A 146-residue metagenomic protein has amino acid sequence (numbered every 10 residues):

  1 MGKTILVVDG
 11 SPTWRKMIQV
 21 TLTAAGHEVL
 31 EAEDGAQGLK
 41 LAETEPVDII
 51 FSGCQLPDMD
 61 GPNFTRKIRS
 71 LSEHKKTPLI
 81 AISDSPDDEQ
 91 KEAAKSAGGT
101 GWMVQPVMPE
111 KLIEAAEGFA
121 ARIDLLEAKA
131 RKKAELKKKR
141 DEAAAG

Functional and structural regions predicted by a protein language model:
K16-A24: Charged docking surfaces used in two-component/phosphorelay signaling
G26-E33, L41: Short hydrophobic/Thr-rich beta-strand motif most characteristic of the beta2 strand and flanking loop of CheY-like
G53, S83: Active-site residues of response regulator receiver
L56-P57, D87, P106: The feature encodes the CheY-like receiver
V107-A116: C-terminal output helix
I123-G146: CheY-like receiver
